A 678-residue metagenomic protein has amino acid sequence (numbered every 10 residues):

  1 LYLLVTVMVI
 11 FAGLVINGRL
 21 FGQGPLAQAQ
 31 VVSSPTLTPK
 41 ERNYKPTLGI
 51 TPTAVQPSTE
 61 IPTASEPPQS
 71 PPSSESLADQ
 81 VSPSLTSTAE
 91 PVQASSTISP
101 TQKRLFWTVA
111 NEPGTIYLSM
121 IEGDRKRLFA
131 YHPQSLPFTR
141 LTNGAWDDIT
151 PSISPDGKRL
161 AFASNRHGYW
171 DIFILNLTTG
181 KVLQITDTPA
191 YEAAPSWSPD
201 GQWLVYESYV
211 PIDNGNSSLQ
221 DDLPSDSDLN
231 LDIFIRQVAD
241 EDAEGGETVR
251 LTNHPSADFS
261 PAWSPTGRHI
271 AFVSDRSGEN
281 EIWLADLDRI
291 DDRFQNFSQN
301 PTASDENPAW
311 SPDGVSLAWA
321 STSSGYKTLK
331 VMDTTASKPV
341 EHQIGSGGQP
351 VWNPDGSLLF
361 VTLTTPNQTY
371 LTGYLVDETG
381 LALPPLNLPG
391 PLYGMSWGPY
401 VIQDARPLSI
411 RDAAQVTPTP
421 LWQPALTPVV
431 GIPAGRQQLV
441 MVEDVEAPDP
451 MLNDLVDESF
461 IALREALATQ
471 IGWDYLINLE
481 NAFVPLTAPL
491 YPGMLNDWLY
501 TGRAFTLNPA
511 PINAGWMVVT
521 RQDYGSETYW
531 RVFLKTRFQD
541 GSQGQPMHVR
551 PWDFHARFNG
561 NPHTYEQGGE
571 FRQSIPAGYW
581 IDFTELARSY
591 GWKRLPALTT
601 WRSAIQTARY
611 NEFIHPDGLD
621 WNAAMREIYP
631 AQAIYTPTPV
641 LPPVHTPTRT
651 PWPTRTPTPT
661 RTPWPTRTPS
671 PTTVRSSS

Functional and structural regions predicted by a protein language model:
R19-G22, N513-V644: Catalytic cores and adjacent binding grooves of peptidoglycan-active enzymes
G22-P113, L219, L408-T427, T636-S678: Ser/Thr-rich, Proline-interspersed low-complexity disordered segments
S95-R104, H132-D147, L175-A193, D228 (+4 more regions): Multi-bladed beta-propeller domains
A110-E112, P155-D156, P199-D200, P265-T266 (+2 more regions): Residue-level detector of Asp-centered blade-edge/turn motifs that repeat once per structural unit in beta-propeller
I116, L160, L204, I270 (+2 more regions): Hydrophobic beta-strand positions that form the internal "hydrophobic ladder" of WD40/Gbeta-like beta-propeller blades
M120-L128, N143-W146, A163-F173, D187-Y191 (+6 more regions): A flexible loop/linker signature enriched in serine peptidases of the S9 family
T369-V416: Blade-level signature of beta-propeller repeat domains, shared across WD40, Kelch, NHL, RCC1 and BNR/Asp-box propellers
I402-E480: Active-site acidic/histidine clusters and adjacent loop/turn architecture that either coordinate catalytic ions
